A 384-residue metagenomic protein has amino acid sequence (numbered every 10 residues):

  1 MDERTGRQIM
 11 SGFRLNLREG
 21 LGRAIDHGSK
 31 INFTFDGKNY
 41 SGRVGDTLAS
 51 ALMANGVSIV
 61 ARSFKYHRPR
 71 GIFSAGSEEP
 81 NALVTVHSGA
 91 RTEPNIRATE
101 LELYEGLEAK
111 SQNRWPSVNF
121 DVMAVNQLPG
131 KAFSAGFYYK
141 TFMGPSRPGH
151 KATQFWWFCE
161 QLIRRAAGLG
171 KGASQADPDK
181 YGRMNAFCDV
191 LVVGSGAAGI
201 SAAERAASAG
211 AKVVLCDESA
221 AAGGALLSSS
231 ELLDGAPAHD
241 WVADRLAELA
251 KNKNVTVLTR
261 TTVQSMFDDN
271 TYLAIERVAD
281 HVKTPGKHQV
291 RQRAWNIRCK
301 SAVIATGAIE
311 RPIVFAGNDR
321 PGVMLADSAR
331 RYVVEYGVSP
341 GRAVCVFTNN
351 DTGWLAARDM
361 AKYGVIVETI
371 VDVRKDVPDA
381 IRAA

Functional and structural regions predicted by a protein language model:
D2-A384: Residues forming the flavin
